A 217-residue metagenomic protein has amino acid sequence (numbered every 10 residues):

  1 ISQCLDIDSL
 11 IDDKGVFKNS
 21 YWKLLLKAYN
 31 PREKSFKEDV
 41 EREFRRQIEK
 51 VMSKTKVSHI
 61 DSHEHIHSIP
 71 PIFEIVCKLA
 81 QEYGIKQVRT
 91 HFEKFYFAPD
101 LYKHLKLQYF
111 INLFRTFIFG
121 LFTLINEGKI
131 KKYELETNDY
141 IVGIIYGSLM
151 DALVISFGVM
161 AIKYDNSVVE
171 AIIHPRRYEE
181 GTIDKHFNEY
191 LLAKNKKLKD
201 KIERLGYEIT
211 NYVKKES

Functional and structural regions predicted by a protein language model:
I1-H59, P70-S217: Terminal accessory/targeting
H63-I69: Gly/Ser/Thr-rich loops at beta-strand to alpha-helix junctions that form or flank small-molecule/cofactor-binding
